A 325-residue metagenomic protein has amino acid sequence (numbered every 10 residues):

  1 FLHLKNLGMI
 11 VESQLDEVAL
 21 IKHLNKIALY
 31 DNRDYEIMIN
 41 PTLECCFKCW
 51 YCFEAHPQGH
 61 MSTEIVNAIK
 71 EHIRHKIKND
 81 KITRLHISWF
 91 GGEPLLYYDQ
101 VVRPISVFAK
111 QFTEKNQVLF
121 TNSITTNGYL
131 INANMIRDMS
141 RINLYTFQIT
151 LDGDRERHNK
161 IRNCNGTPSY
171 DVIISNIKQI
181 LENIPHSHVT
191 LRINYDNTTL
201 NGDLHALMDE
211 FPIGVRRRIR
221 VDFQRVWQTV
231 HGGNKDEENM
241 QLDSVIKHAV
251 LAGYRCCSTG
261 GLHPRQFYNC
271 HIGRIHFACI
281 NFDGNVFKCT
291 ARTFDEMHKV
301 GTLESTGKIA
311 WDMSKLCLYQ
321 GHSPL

Functional and structural regions predicted by a protein language model:
L2-D16: A short, conserved structural fragment
H3, A19-R137, I142-Y145: Conserved alpha-helical substructure of the radical SAM core
M38-N40, H86-F90, S123-N127, Q148-D152 (+3 more regions): A cross-family glycoside hydrolase active-site/sugar-binding cleft signature
E44-C46, P94, Y129-L130, D154 (+4 more regions): Short, solvent-exposed loop/turn segments at secondary-structure junctions
E44-E54, I272, K288-A291, P324-L325: Local cysteine-cluster metal-coordination motifs and their immediate loop/turn environment, predominantly Fe-S cluster
I136-M139, L144-R155, R218-V226: Non-cysteine beta-strand/loop elements that form the S-adenosyl-L-methionine
E156-V286: Radical SAM enzyme [4Fe-4S]-AdoMet core and its adjacent flexible, acidic and glycine-rich loops/tails across
D236-R265, A291-L325: C-terminal accessory region of radical SAM enzymes
